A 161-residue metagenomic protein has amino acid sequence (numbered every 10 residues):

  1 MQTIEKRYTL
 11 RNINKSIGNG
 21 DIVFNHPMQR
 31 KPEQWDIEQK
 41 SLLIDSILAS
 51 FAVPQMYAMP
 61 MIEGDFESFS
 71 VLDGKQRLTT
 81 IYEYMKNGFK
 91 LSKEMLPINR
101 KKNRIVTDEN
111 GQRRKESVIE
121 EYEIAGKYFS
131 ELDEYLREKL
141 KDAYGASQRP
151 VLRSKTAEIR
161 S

Functional and structural regions predicted by a protein language model:
M1-R11, H26-I37, S41-S161: Basic- and aromatic-enriched surface patches that contact anionic nucleotides/nucleic acids
L10-V23: Short alpha-helical hairpin
